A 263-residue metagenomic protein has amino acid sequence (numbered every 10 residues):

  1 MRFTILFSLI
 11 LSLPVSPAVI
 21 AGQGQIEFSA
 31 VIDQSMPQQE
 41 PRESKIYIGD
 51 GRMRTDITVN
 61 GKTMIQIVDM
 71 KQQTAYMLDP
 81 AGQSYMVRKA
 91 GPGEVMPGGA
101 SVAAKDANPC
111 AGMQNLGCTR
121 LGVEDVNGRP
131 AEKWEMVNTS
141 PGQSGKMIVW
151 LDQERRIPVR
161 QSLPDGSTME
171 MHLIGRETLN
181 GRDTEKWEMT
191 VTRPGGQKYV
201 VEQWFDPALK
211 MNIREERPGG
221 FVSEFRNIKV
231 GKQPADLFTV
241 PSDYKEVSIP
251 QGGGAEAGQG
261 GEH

Functional and structural regions predicted by a protein language model:
T4-S16: Bacterial N-terminal signal peptides
I20-I26, S35-P37, A81, V126-A131 (+2 more regions): Non-transmembrane domains of secretory- and envelope-associated proteins
G24-R52, I57: Extreme N-terminus nucleophile/cap motif
V31-S35, T58, E135-T139, E188-T192: Generic short beta-strand segments
E43-S44, L121-V123, I174-R176: Beta-strand-rich interaction surfaces with strong enrichment in secreted/lumenal proteins
I46-A104, A111, G122-L163, M169 (+2 more regions): An acidic-aromatic
G117-G122, E246-V247: Short secondary-structure junctions
